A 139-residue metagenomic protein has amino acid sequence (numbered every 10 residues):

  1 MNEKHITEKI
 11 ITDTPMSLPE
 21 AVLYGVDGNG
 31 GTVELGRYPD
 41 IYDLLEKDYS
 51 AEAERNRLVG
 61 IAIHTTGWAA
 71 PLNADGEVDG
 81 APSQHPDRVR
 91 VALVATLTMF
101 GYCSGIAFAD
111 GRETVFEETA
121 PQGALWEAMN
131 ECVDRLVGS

Functional and structural regions predicted by a protein language model:
M1-A53: N-terminal domain-onset segments
P19-L23, L58-G60, R88-L93: Short, surface-exposed beta-edge/turn micro-motifs
D27, T65, T96-L97: Hydrophobic side chains in beta-strands
N29, A69, M99-G101: Short loop/turn segments at secondary-structure transitions that flank enzyme active sites
V33-R57, E113-C132: A signal for specific C-terminal beta-sheet/loop modules enriched in small/flexible residues with GP/PG/PP motifs
D43-D79: Short HxH-centered metal-ligating active-site micro-motif
D79-S139: Glycine-rich, aromatic-bearing surface loops/beta-hairpins
